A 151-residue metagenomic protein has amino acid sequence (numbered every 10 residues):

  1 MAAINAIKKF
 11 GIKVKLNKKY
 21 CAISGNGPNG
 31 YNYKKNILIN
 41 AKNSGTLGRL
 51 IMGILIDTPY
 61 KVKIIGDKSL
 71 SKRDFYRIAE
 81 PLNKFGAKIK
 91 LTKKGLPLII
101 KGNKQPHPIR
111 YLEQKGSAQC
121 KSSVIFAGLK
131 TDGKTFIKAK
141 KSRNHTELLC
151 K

Functional and structural regions predicted by a protein language model:
M1-K151: Short, structured segments at the rim of ligand-binding sites
